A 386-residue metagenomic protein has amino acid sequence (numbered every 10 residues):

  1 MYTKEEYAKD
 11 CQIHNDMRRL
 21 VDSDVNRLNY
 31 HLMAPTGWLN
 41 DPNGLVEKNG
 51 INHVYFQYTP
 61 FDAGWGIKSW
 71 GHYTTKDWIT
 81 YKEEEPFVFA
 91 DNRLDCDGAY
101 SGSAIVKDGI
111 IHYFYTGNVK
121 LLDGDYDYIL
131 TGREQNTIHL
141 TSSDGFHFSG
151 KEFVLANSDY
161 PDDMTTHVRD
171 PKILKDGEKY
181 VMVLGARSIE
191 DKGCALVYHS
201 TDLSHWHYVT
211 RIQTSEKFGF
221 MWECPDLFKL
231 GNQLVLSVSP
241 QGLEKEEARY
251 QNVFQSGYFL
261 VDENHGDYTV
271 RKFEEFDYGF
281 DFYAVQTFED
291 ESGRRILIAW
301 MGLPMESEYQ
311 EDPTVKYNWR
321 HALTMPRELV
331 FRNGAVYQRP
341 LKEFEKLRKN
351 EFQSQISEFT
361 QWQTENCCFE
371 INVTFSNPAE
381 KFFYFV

Functional and structural regions predicted by a protein language model:
M1-N43, D62-W65, T80-V106, F146-K175 (+3 more regions): Surface loop/turn signatures of beta-propeller and other carbohydrate-active proteins
I13-M17, G257-V386: Beta-rich accessory regions
D41, K68, Y100, Q135 (+10 more regions): Residues that flank catalytic or metal-binding motifs in active/ligand-binding sites
D41-F61, E84-E85, S101-L130, T137-H139 (+8 more regions): Hydrophobic core segments of beta-strands in well-ordered, beta-rich domains
W65-I67, D123-Y126, D162, G193-C194 (+4 more regions): A short, polar/proline- and glycine-enriched secondary-structure boundary/capping micro-motif
S69-D77, L130-G145, C194-L203, Y250-H265 (+1 more regions): Beta-propeller blade signature
A90-R93, D97, V181, I189-F273 (+2 more regions): Accessory beta-strand-rich segments of carbohydrate-active enzymes
